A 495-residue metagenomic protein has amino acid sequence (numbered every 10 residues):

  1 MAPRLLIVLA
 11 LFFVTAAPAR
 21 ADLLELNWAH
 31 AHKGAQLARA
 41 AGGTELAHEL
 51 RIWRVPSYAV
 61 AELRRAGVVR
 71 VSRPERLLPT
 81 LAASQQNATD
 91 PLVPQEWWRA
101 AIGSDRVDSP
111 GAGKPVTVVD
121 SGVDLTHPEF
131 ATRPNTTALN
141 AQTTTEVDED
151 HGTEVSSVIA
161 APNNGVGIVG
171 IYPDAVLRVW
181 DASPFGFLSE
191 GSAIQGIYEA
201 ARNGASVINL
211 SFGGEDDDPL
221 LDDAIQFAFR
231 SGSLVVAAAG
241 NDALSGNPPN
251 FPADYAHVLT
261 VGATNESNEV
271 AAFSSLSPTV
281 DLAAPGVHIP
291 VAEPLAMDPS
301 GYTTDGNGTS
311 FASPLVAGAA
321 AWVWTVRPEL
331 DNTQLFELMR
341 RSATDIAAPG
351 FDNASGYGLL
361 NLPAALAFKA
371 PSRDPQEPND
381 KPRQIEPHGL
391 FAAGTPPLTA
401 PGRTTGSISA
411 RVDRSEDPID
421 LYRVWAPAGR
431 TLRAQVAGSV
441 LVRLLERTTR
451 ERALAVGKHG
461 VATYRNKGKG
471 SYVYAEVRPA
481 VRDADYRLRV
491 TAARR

Functional and structural regions predicted by a protein language model:
L26-V93, D483: Autoinhibitory propeptides
R65-P115, V123, H127-E129, D380-P396 (+1 more regions): Protease zymogen maturation seam
W98-R106, P115-V116, S121-V147, S156-S157 (+9 more regions): Peri-catalytic substrate-binding/gating loops that frame the active-site cleft of hydrolases
K114, S121, R133-D217, G262-N265 (+3 more regions): Subtilisin-like peptidase catalytic core
S156-I159, R178-S183, S206-V207, A238 (+4 more regions): Hydrolase catalytic cores
I168-V169, F187-A193, N209-D281, H288-S313 (+3 more regions): Substrate-binding/specificity loop regions of serine endopeptidase catalytic domains, predominantly subtilases
G196, A201-S211, P219-L220, A224 (+5 more regions): C-terminal subdomain of the subtilisin-like protease fold in secreted/lumenal serine endopeptidases
S355-G356, A367, R403-R487, T491-R495: Acidic, Ser/Thr/Pro-rich low-complexity intrinsically disordered segments
